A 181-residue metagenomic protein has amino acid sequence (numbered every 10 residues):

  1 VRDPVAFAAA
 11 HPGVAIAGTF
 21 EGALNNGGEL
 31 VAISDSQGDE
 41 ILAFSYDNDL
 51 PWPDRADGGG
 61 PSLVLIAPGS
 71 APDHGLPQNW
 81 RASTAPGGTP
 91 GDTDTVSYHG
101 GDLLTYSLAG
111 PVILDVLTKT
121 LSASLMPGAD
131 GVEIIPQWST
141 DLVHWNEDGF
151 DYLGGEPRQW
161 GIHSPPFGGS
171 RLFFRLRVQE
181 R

Functional and structural regions predicted by a protein language model:
V1-A109: Intrinsically disordered, low-complexity linkers and terminal tails enriched in Ser/Thr/Pro/Gly with interspersed basic
P86-R181: Short, composition-biased motifs enriched in small/polar/acidic residues
